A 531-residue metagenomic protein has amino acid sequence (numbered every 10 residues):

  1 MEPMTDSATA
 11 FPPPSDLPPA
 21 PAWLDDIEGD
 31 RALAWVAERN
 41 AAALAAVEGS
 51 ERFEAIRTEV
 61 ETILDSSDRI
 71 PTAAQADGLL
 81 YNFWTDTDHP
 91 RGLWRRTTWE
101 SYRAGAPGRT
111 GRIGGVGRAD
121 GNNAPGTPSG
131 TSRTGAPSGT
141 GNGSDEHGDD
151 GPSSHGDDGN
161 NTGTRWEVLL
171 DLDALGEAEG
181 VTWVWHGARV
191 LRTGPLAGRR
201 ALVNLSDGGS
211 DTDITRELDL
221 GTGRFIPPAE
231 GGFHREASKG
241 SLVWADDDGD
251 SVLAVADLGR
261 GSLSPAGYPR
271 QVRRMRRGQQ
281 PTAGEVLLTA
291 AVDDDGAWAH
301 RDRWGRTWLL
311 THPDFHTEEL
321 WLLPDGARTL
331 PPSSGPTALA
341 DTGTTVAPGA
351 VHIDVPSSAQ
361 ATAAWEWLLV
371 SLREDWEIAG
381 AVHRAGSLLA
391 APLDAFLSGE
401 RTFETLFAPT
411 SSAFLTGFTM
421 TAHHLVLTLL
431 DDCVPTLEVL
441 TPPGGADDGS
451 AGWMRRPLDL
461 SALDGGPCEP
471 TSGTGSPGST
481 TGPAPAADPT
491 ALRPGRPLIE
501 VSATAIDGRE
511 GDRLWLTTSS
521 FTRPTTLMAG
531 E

Functional and structural regions predicted by a protein language model:
M1, V116-A119, S358: Compositionally biased, intrinsically disordered low-complexity segments
M1-P21: Charged, compositionally biased N-terminal leader segments and the immediate start of the first structured element
P3, H147-D150, L320, P470: Intrinsic disorder/low-complexity segments enriched in polar/small residues
F11-P12, R118, G163-V168: Short, exposed beta-strand "edge-strand" segments with a Pro/Gly-rich flavor and a Y/T-containing core
F11-S15, I56, A503: Alpha-helical context
A20-E51, R57-E61, S66-L79, F83-E100 (+3 more regions): Peripheral, non-catalytic segments that deliver or gate enzyme domains
G105-G163, G335, S472-G482: Small-residue-biased low-complexity repeat regions
